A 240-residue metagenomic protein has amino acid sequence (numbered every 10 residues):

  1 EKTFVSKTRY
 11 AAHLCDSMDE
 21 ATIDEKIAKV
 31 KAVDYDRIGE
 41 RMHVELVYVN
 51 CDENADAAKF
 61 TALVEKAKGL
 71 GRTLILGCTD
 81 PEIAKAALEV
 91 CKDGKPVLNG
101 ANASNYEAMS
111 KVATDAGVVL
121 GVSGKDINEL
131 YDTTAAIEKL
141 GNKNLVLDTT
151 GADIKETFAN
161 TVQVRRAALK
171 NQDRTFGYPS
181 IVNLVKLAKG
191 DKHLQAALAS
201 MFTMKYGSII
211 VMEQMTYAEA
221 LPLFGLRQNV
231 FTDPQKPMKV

Functional and structural regions predicted by a protein language model:
E1-D132: Active-site beta->alpha loop and helix N-cap motifs at the rims of alpha/beta catalytic domains
S104-V240: Catalytic alpha/beta core domains of metabolic enzymes, predominantly
